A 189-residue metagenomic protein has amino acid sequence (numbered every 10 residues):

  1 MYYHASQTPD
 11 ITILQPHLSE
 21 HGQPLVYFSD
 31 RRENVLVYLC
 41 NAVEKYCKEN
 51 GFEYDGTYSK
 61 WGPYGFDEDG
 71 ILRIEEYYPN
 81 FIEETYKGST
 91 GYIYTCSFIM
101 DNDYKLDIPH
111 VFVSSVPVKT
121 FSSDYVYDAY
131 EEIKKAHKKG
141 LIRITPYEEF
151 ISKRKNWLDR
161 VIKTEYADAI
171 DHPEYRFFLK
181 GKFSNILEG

Functional and structural regions predicted by a protein language model:
M1-A5, V26-F28, T90-T95: Ordered hydrophobic segments in well-structured contexts
M1-Q23, Y38-V43: ADP-ribose/NAD+-binding catalytic cleft of ART/PARP-like enzymes
D10-V26, Y104-V118: Surface-exposed flexible segments
R31: Short, conserved phosphate/pyrophosphate- and ester-handling motifs at nucleotide-, phospho-/glycolipid
A42-G189: Conserved NAD+-utilizing ADP-ribose enzyme module
